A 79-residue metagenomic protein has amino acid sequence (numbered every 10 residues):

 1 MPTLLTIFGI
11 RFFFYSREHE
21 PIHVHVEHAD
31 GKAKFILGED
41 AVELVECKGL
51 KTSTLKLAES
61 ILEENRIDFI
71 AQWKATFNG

Functional and structural regions predicted by a protein language model:
M1-F12: Negatively charged, low-complexity tracts enriched in Asp/Glu with abundant Ser/Thr
L4, V42-E46, N65: Generic preference for hydrophobic/aromatic residues in regular secondary structure cores
I10-F12, A33, I67, A75: Short non-domain terminal segments
Y15-L50: A short, structured beta-strand/loop element
L50-G79: C-terminal structural segments of small proteins and small subunits
